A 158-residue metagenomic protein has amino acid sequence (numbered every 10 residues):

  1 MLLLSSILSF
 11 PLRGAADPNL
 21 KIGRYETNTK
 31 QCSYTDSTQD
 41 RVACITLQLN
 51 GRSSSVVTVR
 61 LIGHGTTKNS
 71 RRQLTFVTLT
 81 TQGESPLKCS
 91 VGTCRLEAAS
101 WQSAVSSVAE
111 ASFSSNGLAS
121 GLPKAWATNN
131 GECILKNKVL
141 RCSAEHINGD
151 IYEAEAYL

Functional and structural regions predicted by a protein language model:
M1-S9: Bacterial N-terminal signal peptides
L3, N19, S120-L122: Short, well-ordered helical secondary-structure segments
A15-Q102: An ectodomain-focused feature that recognizes extracytoplasmic/extracellular
L79-S85, N130-C133, Y157: Extended lipid/amphipathic-ligand handling interfaces
V91-A154: Acidic, glycine-rich flexible loop segments
